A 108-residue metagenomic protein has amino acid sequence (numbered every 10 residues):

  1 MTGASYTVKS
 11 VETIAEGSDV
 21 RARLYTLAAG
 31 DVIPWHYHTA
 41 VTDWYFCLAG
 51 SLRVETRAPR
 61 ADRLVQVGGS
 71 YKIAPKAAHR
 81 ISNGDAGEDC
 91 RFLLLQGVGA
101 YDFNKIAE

Functional and structural regions predicted by a protein language model:
M1-L24, P34-W35, Y71-K72, F103-E108: A short, N-terminal "cap"/entry segment at the start of jelly-roll beta-barrel domains of the cupin/DSBH fold
S18-D19, A40, P59, A86-E88: Short strand-connecting beta-turns/loops that link adjacent beta-strands
L24, W44, R60-D62: Short, surface-exposed secondary-structure edge patches
L27, H38-V54, L95-G97: Short, conserved beta-strand element in jelly-roll/cupin
I33, T42, Y71, H79 (+1 more regions): Glycine-centered loop/turn positions within well-structured domains that cap or flank conserved ligand/cofactor-binding
W35, V54-E55, I73, A78-A86: Short beta-strand His + acidic residue motifs that chelate non-heme Fe in jelly-roll/DSBH and cupin folds
W44, K72, G87-N104: A short hydrophobic beta-strand segment most commonly corresponding to one strand of the jelly-roll/cupin
P59-K76: Short acidic-glycine-tyrosine-enriched beta hairpin
